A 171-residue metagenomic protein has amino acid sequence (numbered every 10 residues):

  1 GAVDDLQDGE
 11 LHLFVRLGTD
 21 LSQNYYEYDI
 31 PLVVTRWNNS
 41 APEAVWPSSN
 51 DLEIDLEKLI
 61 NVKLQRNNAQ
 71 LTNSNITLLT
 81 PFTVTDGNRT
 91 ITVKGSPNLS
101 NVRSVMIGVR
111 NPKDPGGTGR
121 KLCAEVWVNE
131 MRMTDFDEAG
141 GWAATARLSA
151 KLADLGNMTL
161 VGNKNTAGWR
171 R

Functional and structural regions predicted by a protein language model:
G1, D20, P112-A143: Exposed low-complexity, polar/acidic, P/S/T/G-rich flexible segments that act as propeptides, protease-susceptible
G1-T92, A124-E130: Extracellular ligand-binding interfaces
Y25, D154-T159: Repeated loop/turn-to-beta-strand initiation elements of outer-membrane beta-barrel proteins
K94-P115: Terminal, low-complexity interaction segments
N111, K151-D154: Outer-membrane beta-barrel strand-turn architecture
D135, K164-G168: Transmembrane beta-strands of outer-membrane beta-barrel pores
A146-A150, R171: Residues on the lipid-exposed face of transmembrane beta-strands in outer-membrane beta-barrel proteins
A150, M158-K164: Transmembrane beta-barrel strands of outer-membrane/channel proteins
